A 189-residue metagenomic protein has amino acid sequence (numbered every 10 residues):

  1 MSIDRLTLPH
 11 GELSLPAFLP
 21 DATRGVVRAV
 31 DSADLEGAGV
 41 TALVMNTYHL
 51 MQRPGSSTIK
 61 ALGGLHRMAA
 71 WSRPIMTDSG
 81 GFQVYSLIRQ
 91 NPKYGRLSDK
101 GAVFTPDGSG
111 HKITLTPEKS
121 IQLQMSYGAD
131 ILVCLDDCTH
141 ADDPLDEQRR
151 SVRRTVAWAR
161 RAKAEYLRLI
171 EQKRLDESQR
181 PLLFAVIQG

Functional and structural regions predicted by a protein language model:
M1-D176: Non-catalytic, usually N-terminal nucleic-acid engagement modules in DNA/RNA processing proteins
E165, S178-G189: Glycine/Thr-rich beta-alpha phosphate-binding loop at enzyme active sites
